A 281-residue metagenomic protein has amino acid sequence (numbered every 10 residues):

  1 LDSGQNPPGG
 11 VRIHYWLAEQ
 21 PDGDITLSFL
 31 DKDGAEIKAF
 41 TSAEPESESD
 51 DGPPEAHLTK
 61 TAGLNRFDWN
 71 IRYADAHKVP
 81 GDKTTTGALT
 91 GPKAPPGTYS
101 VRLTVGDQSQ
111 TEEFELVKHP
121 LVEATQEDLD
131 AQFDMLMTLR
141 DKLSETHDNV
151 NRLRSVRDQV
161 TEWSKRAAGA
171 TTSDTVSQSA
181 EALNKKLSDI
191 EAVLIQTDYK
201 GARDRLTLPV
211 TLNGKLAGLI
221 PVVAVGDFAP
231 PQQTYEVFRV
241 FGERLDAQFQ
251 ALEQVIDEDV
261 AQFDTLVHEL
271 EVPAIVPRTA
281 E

Functional and structural regions predicted by a protein language model:
L1-T26, L30-D31, L64-D68, L136 (+2 more regions): Contiguous beta-strand segments within globular domains
D24-S42, E46, L103: Extended low-complexity, serine/threonine- and proline-enriched intrinsically disordered segments
E36-T90: Glycine-centered tight-turn motifs at strand-turn-strand junctions
A74-V79, T104-E112: Short acidic/polar inter-strand loop motif in beta-rich domains
P92-P95: Surface-exposed, short loops/turns at beta-strand junctions within beta-sandwich domains
V105, E112-F114, E145-E281: Mature extracytoplasmic or organellar-lumen-exposed domains after removal of signal/transit peptides
T111-E145: Low-complexity, Pro/Ser/Thr- and charge-rich linker/hinge segments at domain boundaries
